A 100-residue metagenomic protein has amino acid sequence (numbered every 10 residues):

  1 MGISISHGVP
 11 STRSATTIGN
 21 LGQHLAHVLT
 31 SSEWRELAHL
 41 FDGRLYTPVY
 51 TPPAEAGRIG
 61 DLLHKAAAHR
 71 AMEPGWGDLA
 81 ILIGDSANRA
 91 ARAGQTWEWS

Functional and structural regions predicted by a protein language model:
M1-S100: Acidic (Asp/Glu-rich) sequence patches and key acidic residues that form negatively charged surfaces used
